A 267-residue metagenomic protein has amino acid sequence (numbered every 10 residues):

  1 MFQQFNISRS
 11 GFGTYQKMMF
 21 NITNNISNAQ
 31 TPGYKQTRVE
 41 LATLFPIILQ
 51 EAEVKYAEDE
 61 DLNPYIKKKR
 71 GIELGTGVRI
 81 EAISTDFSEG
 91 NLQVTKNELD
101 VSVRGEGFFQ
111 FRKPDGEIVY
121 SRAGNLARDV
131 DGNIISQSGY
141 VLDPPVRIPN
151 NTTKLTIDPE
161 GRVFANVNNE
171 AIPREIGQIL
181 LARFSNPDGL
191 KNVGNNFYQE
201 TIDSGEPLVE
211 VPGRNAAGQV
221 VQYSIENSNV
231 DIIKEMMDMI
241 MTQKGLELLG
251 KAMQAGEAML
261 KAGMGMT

Functional and structural regions predicted by a protein language model:
M1-T267: Amphipathic alpha-helical polymerization modules
